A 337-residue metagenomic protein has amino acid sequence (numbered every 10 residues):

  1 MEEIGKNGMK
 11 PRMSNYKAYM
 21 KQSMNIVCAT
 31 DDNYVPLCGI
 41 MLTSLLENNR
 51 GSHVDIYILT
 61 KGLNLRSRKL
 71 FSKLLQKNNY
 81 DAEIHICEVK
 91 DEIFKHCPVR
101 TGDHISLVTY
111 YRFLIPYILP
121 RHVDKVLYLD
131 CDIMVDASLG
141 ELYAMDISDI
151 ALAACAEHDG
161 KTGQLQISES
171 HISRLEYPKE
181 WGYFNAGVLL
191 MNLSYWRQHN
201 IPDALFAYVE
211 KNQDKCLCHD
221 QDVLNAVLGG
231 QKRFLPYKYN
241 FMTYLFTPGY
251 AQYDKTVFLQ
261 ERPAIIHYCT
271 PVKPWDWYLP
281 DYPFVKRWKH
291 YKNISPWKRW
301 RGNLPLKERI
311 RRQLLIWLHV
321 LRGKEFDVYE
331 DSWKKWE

Functional and structural regions predicted by a protein language model:
M1-M24, T30, A186, L193-E337: A glycosyltransferase accessory/donor-loop signature
N25-C28, L45, D55-I58: Hydrophobic targeting segments
V35-N49: Histidine-anchored nucleotide/phosphate-binding helix
D55-G62, A154-A156: Short internal beta-strands
R66-Y80, P280: Short, aromatic/basic amphipathic alpha-helical patches
L75-Y117: Active-site-proximal specificity loops/subdomain of glycosyltransferases
V126: Short aromatic/hydrophobic "clamp" motif used to bind/position activated sugar donors
I133-Q166: Conserved donor-nucleotide/metal-binding helix-loop-beta segment in metal-dependent transferases, i.e., the alpha-helix
